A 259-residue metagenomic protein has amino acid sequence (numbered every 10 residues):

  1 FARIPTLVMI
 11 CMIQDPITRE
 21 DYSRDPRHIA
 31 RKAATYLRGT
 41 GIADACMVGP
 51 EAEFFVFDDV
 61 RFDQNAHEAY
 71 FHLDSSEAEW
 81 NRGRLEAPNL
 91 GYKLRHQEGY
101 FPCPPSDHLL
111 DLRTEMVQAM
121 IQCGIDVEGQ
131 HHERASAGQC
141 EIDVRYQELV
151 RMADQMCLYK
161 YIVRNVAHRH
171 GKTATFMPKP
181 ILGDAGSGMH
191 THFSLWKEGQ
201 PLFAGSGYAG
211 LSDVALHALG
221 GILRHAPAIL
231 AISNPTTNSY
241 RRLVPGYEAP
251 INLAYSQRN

Functional and structural regions predicted by a protein language model:
F1-N259: Glycine-rich, acidic/polar active-site loops that bind/position phosphate-bearing ligands
